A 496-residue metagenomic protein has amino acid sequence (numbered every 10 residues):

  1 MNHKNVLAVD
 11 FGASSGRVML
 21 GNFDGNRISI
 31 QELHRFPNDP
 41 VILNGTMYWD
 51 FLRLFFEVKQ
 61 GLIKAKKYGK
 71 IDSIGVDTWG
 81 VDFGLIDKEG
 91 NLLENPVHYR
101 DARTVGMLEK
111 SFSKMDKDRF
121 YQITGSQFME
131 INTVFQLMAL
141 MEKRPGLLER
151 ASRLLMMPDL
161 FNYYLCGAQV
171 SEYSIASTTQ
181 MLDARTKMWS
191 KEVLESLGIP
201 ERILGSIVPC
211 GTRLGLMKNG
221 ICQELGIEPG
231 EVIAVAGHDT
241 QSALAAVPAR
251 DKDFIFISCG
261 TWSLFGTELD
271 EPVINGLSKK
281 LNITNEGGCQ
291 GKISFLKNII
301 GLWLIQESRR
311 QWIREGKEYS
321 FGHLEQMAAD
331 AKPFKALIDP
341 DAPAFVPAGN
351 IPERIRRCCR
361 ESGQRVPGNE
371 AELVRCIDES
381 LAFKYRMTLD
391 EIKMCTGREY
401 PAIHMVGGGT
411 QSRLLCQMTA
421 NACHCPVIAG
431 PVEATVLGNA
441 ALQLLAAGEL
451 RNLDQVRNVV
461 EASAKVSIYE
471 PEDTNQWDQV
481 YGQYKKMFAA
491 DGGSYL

Functional and structural regions predicted by a protein language model:
M1-E94, Q122, R150, C222-V232 (+2 more regions): N-terminal glycine/serine-rich phosphate-binding loop of ATP-dependent small-molecule kinases, especially carbohydrate
N2, L7-A8, L20, F112-T124 (+8 more regions): Active-site core segments that coordinate phosphate-bearing ligands/cofactors across diverse enzyme families
N38-N44, R119-F120, V170-S177, P200-I203 (+1 more regions): Gly-rich Lys/Arg/Thr-decorated short loops/hinges at beta-loop-alpha junctions or inter-strand turns that position
M47-F55, S126, E130, I207-G211 (+2 more regions): Short acidic-aromatic active-site loops that bind/stabilize oxyanions
I63-H98, Q127-I131, P158, N162-D183 (+2 more regions): Short beta-strand-loop/turn "lid" adjacent to the catalytic site in phosphate-handling enzymes
K70-T78, R153, S206, R398-G407: Short glycine-rich phosphate-binding loop at a beta-alpha junction
D77-G80, C210-G211, C259-W262, A402-T410: Glycine-rich beta-strand-to-loop/alpha-helix junction loops that act as flexible
D101: Carbohydrate-associated surface elements
